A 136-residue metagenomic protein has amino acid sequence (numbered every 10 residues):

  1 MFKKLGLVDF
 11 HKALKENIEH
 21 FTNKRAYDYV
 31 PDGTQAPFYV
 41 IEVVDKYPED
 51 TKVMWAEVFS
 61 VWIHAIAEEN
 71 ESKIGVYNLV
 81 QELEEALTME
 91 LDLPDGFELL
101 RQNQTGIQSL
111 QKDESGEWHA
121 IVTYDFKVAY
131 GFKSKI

Functional and structural regions predicted by a protein language model:
M1-Y29, V43-I136: Charged, amphipathic alpha-helical segments and their flanking helix caps
G33-A36, G116: Short acidic/glycine-enriched loop/turn segments that link adjacent beta-strands
P37-E42: Low-complexity, acidic Ser/Thr/Pro/Gly-rich terminal tails and inter-domain linkers that flank the onset of structured
